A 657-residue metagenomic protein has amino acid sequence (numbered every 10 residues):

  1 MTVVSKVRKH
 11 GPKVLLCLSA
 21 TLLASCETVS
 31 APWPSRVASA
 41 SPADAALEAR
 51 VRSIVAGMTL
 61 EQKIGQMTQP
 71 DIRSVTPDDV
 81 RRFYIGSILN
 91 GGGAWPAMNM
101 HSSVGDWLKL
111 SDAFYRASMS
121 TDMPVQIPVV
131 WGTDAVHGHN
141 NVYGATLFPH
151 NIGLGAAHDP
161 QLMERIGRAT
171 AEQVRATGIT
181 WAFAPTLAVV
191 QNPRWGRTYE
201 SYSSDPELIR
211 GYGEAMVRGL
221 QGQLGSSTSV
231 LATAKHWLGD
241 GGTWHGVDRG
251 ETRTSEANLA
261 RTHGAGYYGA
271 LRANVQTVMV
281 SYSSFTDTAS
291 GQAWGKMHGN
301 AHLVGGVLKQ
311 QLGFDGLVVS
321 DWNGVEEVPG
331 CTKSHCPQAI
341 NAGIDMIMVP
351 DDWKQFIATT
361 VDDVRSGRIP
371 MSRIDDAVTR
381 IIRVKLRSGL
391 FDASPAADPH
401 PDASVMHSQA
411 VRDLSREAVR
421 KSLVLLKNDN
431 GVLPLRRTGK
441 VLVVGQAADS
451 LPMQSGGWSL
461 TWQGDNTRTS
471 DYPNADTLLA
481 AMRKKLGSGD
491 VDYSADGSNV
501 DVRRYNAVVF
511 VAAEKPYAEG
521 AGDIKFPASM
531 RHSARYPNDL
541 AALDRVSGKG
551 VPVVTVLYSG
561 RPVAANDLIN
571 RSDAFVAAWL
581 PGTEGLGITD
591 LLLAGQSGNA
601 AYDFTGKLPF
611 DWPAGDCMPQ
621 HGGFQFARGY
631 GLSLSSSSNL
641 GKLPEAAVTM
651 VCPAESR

Functional and structural regions predicted by a protein language model:
V3-L15: Bacterial N-terminal signal peptides that target proteins for export
K13-S25: Bacterial N-terminal signal peptides
C26-R657: Glycoside hydrolase catalytic-domain context in secreted enzymes
